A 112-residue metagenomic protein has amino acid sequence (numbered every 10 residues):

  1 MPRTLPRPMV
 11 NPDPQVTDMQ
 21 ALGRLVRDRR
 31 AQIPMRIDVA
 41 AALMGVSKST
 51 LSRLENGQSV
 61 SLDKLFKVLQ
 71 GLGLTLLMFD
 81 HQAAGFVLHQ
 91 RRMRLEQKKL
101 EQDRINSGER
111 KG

Functional and structural regions predicted by a protein language model:
P2-A31: A short, Lys/Arg-rich alpha-helix, primarily the initiator
M19, M44, L77-F79: Short amphipathic alpha-helix starts
R24-V39, R94-D103: Short basic helix-loop element that most often maps to the first helix and adjoining turn of HTH DNA-binding modules
P34-S52: Short alpha-helical DNA-recognition segment
S59-V60: A secondary-structure capping/hinge motif
D63-F79: DNA major-groove recognition helix of helix-turn-helix/homeodomain DNA-binding modules
F79-G112: Short, charged recognition helix plus adjacent turn of helix-turn-helix-like nucleic-acid-binding domains
